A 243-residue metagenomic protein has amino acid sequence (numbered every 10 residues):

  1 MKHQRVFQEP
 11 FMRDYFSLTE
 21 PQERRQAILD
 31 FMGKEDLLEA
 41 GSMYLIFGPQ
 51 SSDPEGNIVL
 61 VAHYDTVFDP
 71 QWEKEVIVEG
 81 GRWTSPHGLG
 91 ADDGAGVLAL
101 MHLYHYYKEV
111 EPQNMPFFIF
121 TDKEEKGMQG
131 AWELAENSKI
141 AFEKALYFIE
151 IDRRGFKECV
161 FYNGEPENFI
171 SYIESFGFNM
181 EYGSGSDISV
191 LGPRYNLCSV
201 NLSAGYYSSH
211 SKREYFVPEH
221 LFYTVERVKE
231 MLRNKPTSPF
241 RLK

Functional and structural regions predicted by a protein language model:
K2-G56: A non-catalytic alpha/beta surface segment that caps or lines the substrate-entry region of metallo-dependent hydrolase
E23, A27, A95-L98, K126-Q129 (+4 more regions): Conserved active-site and cofactor/substrate-binding residues in soluble primary-metabolism enzymes
F31, L38-E39, G48-P49, P54-M115: Active-site metal-coordination/substrate-binding segment of hydrolases, especially metallo-dependent peptidases
L37, F118, F148, S199-N201: Conserved beta-strand scaffold positions in the cores of enzyme catalytic domains, especially in NTP/NDP-utilizing
V67, H87-I173, G177-G183: Acidic/histidine-rich catalytic neighborhood of metal-dependent amide-processing enzymes
N179-E181, P236-K243: Flexible, glycine/charged-enriched surface loops at secondary-structure junctions
N179-T224: Zn-dependent metallopeptidase/amidohydrolase metal-coordination segment
R227-K235: C-terminal alpha-helix
